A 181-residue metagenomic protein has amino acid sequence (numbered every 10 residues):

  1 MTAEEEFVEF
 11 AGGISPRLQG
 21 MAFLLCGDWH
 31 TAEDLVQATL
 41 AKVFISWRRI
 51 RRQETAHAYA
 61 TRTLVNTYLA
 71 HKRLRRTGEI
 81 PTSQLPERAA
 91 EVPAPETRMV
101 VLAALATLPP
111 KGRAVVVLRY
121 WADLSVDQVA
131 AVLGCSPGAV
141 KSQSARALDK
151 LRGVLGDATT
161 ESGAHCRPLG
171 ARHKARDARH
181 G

Functional and structural regions predicted by a protein language model:
M1-E9, Q19-A38, S46-E54, P137: Short, charged helix-capping/linker segments at alpha-helix termini
E5-E6, L148-G181: C-terminal edge and immediately downstream basic/flexible tail or linker adjoining helix-turn-helix-like DNA-binding
E9, V100-P109: Short amphipathic alpha-helical boundary/capping segments
L18, A22, W47, A60-K72: Hydrophobic-face residues of short alpha-helical interaction/recognition segments
D34-A41, E54-N66: Structural recognition of an alpha-helix C-terminal capping motif at a helix-to-coil junction
R51-R52, T63-S83, P93-A94: Arg/Lys-rich amphipathic alpha helix in sigma70-family domain 2
V65, L69, L133-T159: DNA-recognition helix of helix-turn-helix
V115-R119: A short pre-motif secondary-structure segment
